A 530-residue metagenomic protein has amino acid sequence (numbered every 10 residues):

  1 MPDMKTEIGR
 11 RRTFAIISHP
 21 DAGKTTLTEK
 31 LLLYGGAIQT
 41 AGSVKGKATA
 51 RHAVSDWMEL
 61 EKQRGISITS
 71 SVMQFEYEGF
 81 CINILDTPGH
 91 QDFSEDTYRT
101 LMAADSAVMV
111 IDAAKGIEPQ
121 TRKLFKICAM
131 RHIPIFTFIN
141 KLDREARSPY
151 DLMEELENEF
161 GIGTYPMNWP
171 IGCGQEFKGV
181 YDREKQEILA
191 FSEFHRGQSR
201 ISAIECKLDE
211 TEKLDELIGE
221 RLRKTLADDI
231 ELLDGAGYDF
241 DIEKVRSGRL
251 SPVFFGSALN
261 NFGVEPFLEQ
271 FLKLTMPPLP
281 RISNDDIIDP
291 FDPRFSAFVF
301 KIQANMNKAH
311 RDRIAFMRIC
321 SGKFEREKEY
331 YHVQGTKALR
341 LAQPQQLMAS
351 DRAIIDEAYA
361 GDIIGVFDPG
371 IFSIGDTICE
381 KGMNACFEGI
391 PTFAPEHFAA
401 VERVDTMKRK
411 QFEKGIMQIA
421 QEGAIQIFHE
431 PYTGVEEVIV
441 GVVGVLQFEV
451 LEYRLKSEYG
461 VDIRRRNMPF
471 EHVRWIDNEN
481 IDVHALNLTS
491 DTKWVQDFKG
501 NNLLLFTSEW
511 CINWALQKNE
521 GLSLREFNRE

Functional and structural regions predicted by a protein language model:
M1-E530: Structural and coupling elements of P-loop NTPases
